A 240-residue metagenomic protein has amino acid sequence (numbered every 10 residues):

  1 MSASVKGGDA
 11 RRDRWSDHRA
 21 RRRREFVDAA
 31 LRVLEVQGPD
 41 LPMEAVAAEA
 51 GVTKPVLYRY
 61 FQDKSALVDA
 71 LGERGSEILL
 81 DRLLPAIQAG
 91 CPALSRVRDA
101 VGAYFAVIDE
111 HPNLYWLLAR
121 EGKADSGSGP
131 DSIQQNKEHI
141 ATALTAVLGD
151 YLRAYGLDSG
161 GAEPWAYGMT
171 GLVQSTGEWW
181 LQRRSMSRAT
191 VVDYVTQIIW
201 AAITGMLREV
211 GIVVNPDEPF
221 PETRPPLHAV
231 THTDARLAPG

Functional and structural regions predicted by a protein language model:
M1-E49, A66-D69: Basic, helix-initiating cap at the start of DNA-binding domains
M1-R21, E209-G240: N-terminal intrinsically disordered/low-complexity leader segments
W15, E73-V97, G129: Amphipathic alpha-helical linker/stalk segments
L34, V68-G75, L118, N136 (+1 more regions): Alpha-helical DNA-contacting segments of helix-turn-helix folds
G51-F61: Short hydrophobic/aromatic patch on the recognition helix
A70, P85-N113, M169, V192: Hydrophobic alpha-helical connector segments
I108-D131, T145-G149, S175-E178, Q182 (+1 more regions): Amphipathic alpha-helical segments used for helix-helix packing
G127-R153, G161-S175, T190-T204: Amphipathic alpha-helical packing segments from all-alpha helical-bundle domains
